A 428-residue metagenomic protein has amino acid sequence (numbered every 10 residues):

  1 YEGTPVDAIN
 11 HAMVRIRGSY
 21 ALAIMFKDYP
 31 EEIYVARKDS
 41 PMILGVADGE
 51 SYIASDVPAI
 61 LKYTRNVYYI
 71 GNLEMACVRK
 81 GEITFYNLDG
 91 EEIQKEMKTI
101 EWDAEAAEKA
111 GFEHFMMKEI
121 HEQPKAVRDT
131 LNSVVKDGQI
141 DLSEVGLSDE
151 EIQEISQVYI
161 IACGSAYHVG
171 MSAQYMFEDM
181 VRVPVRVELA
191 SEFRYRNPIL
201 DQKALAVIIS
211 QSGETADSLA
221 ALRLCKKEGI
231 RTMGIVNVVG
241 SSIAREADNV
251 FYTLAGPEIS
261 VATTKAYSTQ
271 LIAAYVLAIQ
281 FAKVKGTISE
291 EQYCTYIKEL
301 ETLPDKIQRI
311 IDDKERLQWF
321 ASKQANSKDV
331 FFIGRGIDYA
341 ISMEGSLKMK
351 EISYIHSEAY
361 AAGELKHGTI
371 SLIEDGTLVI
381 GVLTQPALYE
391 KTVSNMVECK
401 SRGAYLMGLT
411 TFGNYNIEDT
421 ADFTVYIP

Functional and structural regions predicted by a protein language model:
Y1-K109, E113-H114, K125-S156, Y195 (+2 more regions): Conserved short alpha-helical segments that host acidic/polar catalytic motifs at enzyme active sites
H11-V14, Q123-V127, L131-Y159, N249-L378 (+1 more regions): Active-site phosphate/pyrophosphate-binding segments
Y20-A23, E32-Y34, P41-I43, E50-Y52 (+16 more regions): Structural motif
L22, D39, A76, I120 (+4 more regions): A residue-level signal for conserved active-site and pocket-lining positions in enzyme catalytic cores
M25, Y34-V35, V67-Y68, M75-C77 (+12 more regions): Replace "in large, NTP-powered and nucleic-acid-processing enzymes" with "in large, NTP-powered factors and other
K27-P30, S40-M42, D48-S51, V57-I60 (+16 more regions): Short, glycine-/Ser/Thr-/acidic-enriched flexible segments
P30, V35-L44, F112-M116, V127 (+2 more regions): Conserved phosphate/anionic-ligand binding catalytic regions in large, soluble enzymes, centered on
Q153-T302, V382-P428: Glycine-rich phosphate-binding loops that contact phosphosugars or nucleotide phosphates
